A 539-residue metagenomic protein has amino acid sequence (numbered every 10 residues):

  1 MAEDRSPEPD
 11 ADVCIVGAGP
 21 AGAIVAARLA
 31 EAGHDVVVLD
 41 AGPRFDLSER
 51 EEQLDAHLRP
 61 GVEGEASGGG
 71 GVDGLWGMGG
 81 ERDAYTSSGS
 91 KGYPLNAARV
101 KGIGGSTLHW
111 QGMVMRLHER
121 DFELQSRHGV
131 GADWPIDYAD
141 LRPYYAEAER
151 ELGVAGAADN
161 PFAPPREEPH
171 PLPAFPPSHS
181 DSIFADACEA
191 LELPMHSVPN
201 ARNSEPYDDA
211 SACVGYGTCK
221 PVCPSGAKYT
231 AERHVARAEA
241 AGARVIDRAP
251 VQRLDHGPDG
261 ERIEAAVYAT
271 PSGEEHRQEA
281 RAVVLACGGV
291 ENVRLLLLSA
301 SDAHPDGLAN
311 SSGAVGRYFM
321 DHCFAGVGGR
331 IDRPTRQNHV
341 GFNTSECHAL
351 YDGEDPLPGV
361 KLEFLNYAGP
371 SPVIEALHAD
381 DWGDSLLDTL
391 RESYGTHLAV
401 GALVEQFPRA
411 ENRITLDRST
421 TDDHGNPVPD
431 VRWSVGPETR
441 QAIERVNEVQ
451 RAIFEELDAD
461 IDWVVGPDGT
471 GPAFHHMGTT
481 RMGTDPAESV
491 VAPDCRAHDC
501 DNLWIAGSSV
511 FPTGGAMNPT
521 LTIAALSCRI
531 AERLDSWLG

Functional and structural regions predicted by a protein language model:
M1-V13, E31-A32, P60-G61, C528 (+1 more regions): Extreme N-terminal leader/targeting segments of oxidoreductases
P7-A21, L285: Beta1/beta-strand and adjacent pyrophosphate-binding region of the FAD-binding site in flavoprotein oxidoreductases
R28-E31, D35-V37, A41-A56, A240 (+5 more regions): Glycine-rich loop(s) and the adjacent beta-strand/alpha-helix scaffold that form part
P43-G70, V100-H109: Conserved N-terminal glycine-rich FAD pyrophosphate-binding loop of Rossmann-like flavoproteins
V62-G79, T86-S87, G92, M113-R116 (+3 more regions): Conserved redox-cofactor binding core of oxidoreductases
G79-R82, S197-A201, Y207-D208, A212-V222 (+6 more regions): A glycine-rich dinucleotide-binding beta-alpha-beta segment and adjacent secondary-structure elements that constitute
G80-R99, I103-S106, W110-Q111, W134-Y138 (+6 more regions): FAD cofactor-binding and catalytic pocket of flavoenzymes
T513-E532: A conserved FAD-binding loop/helix module that cradles the flavin
